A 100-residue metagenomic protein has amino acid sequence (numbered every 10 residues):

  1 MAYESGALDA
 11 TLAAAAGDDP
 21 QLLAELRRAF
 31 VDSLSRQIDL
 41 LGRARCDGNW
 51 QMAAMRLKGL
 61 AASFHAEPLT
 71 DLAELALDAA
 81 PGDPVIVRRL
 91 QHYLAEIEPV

Functional and structural regions predicted by a protein language model:
M1-V100: Two-component system phosphorelay core
